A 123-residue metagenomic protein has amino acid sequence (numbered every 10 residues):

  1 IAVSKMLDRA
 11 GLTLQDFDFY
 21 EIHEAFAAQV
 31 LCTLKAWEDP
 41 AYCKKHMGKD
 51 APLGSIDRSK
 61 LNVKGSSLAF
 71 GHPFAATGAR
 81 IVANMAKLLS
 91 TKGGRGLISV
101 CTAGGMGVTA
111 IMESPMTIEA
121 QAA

Functional and structural regions predicted by a protein language model:
I1-A123: Claisen-condensing/thiolase-fold acyl-transfer catalytic domains that form or cleave C-C bonds in fatty acid
